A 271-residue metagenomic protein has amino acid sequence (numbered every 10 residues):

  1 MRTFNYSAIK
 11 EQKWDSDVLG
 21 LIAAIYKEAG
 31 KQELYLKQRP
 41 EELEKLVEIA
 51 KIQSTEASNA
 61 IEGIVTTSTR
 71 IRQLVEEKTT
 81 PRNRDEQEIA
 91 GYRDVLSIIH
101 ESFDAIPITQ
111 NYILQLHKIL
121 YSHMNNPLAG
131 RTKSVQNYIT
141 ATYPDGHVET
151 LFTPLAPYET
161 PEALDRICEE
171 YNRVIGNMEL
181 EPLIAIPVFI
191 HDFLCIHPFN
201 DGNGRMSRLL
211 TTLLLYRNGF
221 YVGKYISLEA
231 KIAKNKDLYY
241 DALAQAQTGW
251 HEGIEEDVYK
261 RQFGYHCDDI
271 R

Functional and structural regions predicted by a protein language model:
M1-R271: FIC/Doc superfamily catalytic core
